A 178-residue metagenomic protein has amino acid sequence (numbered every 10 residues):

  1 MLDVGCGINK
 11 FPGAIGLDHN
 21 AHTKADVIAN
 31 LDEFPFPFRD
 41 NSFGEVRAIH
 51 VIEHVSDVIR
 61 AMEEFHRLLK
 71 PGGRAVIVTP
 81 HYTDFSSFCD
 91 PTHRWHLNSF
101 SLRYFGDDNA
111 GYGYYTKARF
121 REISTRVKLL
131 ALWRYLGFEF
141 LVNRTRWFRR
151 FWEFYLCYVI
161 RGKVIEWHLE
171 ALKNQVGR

Functional and structural regions predicted by a protein language model:
M1-T83: Conserved SAM-binding loop
I59-R60, E64, K70, R74-R178: S-adenosyl-L-methionine-dependent methyltransferase catalytic module, highlighting the catalytic core
